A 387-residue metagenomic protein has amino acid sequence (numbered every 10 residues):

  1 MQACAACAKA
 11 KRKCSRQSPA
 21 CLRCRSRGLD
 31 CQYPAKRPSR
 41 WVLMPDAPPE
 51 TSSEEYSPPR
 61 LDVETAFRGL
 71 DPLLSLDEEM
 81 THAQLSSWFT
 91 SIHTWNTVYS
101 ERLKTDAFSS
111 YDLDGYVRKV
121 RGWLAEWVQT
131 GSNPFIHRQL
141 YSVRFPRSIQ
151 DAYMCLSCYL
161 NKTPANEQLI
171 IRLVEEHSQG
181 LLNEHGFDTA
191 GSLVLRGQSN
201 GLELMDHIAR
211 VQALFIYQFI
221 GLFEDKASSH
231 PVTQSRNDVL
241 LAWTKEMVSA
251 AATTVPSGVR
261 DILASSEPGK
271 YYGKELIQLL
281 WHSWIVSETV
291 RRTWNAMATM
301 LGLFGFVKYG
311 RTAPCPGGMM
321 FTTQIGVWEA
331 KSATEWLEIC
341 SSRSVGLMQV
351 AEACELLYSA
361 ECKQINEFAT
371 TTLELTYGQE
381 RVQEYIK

Functional and structural regions predicted by a protein language model:
M1-R40: N-terminal cysteine-rich, zinc-dependent DNA-binding domains of eukaryotic transcription factors
A6-K9, R16, R23-S26, E167-E175 (+3 more regions): Intrinsically disordered, low-complexity segments that are common in secreted/host-exposed effector and toxin peptides
R27, I149, T293: Residues that flank catalytic or metal-binding motifs in active/ligand-binding sites
K36-E54: Intrinsically disordered, low-complexity regulatory segments enriched in Ser/Pro/Gln/Gly
L61-L70, L76-N133, R138-P146, K162-S178 (+1 more regions): C-terminal effector modules of eukaryotic transcription factors
G131-L140, D151-N161, Q179-M247, G302-L303: Hydrophobic/aromatic-rich effector regions of fungal transcription factors
